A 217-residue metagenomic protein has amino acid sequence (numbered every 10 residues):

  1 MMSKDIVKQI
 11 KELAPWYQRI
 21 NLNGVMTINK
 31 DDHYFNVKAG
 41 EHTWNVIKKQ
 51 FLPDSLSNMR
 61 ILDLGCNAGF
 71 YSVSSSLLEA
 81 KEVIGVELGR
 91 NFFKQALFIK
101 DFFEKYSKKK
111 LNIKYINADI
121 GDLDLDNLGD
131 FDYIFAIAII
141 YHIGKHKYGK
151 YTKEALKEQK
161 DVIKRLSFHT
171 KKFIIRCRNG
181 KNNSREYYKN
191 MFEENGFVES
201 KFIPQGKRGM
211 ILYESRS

Functional and structural regions predicted by a protein language model:
K38-L56: Conserved alpha-helix/loop element of class I SAM-dependent methyltransferases that forms part of the SAM/SAH-binding
M59-N67: Conserved class I S-adenosyl-L-methionine
G69-V73: Glycine-rich SAM-binding Motif I of class I
E82-E87: Conserved SAM-binding motif I beta-strand of class I
A96-L97: Conserved SAM-binding loop
K100-D126: S-adenosyl-L-methionine
Y133-K153: A short SAM/SAH-binding and catalytic strip from SAM-dependent methyltransferases
T170-R178: Conserved beta-strand signature within the Rossmann-like core of class I S-adenosyl-L-methionine
